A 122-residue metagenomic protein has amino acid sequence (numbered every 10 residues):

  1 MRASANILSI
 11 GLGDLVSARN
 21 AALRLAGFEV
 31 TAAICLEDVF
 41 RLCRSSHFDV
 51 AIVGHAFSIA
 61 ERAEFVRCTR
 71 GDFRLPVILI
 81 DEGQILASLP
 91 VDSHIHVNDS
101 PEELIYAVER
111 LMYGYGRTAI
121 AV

Functional and structural regions predicted by a protein language model:
L12-L15, L36-E37, I80-L86: Short, polar loop motifs at secondary-structure junctions
L12-T31: Two-component/phosphorelay signaling modules centered on CheY-like receiver
N20-L23, L42-C43, Q84-D92: Short loop/helix-cap segments at secondary-structure boundaries that form the rim of catalytic
I34-V50: Acidic, metal-coordinating helix/loop segments flanking the phosphotransfer/catalytic sites of two-component signaling
C35-V39, E61, S100-E103: Short acidic active-site motifs
H47, G71-I78: His-Asp phosphorelay/catalytic-motif detector in bacterial-type signaling
I52-F73, G83: Conserved phosphotransfer microenvironments
I78-I120: Output/docking surface of receiver
